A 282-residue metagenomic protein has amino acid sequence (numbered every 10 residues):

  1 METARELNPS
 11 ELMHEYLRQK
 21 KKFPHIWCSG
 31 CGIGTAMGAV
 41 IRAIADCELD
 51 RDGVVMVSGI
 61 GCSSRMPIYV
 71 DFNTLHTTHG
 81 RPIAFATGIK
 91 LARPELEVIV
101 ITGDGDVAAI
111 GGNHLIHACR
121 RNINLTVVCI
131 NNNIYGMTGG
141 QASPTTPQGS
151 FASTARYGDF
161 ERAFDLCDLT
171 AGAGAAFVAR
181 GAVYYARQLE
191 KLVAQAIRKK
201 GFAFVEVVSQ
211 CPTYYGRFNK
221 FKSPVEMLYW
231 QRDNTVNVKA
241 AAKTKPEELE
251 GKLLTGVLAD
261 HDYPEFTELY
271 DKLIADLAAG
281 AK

Functional and structural regions predicted by a protein language model:
M1-L12, K22-F23, S209-K282: Flexible, low-complexity linker and terminal segments
E6-T78: Active-site diphosphate/adenylate-binding microenvironment
F23, D50-V54, A92-V98, R120-T126 (+4 more regions): Short coil/turn connectors at secondary-structure junctions
S58-G136: Thiamine diphosphate
I60-C62, N132-I134, Y185, V208-Y214 (+1 more regions): Glycine-rich beta-alpha junction loops
N73-T74, A118, S143-P147, F221-P224: Short, hinge-like loop/turn segments at secondary-structure boundaries
S143-Q195: Conserved thiamine diphosphate
L169-V183, K200, F204-P212, F218: Active-site rim beta-loop-alpha module in soluble metabolic enzymes
